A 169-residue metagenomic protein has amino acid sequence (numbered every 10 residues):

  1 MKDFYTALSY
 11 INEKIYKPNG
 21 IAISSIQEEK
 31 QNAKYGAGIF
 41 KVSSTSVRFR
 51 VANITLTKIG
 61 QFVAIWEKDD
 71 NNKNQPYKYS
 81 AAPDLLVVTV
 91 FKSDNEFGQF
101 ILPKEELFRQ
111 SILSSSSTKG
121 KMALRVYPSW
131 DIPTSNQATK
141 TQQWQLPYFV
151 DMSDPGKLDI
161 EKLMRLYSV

Functional and structural regions predicted by a protein language model:
M1-I26: Acidic-basic catalytic patches of nuclease active cores, encompassing PD-(D/E)XK and other metal-cofactor nuclease
S9-E13, G20, T57-F62, N71-Q75 (+1 more regions): N-terminal start-of-chain detector that recognizes signal peptides and the immediate post-cleavage beginning
Y10, K14, S129, L166: Residues that form generic nucleotide/phosphate-binding pockets
I15, I21, I54, F149 (+1 more regions): Short linear sequence elements within intrinsically disordered, low-complexity coil regions
I26-D84: Short, well-structured hydrophobic secondary-structure segments
A33-I39, R48-I54, L113-I132, Y148: Residue-level signal for functionally critical sites in structured catalytic/ligand-binding pockets
I65-N72, P76-Q142: Amphipathic alpha-helical packing elements
Q143-V169: Charged phosphate-binding loop/patch that engages nucleotide di/tri-phosphates or the phosphate backbone of nucleic
